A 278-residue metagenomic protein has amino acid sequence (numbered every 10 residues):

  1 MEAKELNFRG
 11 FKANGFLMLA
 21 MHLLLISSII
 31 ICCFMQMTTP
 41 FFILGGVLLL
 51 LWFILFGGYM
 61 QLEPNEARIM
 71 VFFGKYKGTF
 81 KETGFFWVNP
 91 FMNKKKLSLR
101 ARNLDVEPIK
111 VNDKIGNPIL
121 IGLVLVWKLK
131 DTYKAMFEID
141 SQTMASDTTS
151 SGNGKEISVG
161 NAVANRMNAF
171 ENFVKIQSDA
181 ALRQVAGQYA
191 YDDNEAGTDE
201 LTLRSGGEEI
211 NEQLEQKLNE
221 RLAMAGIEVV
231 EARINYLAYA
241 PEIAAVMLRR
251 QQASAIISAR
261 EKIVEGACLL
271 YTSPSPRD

Functional and structural regions predicted by a protein language model:
M1-H22: N-terminal membrane-targeting/pre-transmembrane regions
L25-T38: Juxtamembrane "helix exit" motif at the C-terminal ends of alpha-helical transmembrane segments in multi-pass membrane
M35-L49: Hydrophobic alpha-helical transmembrane segments
V47-E66, K81: Transmembrane alpha-helices and immediately adjacent membrane-cytoplasm interface residues in multi-pass integral
I69-V88: Membrane-cytosol interface motif
A101-V230: Amphipathic, interface-forming alpha-helical segments with heptad-repeat character
R233-N235, Y239-V264: Amphipathic, heptad-repeat alpha-helical segments used for oligomerization and assembly
Y271-D278: Conserved small/polar residues in nucleotide/adenosyl-binding loops
